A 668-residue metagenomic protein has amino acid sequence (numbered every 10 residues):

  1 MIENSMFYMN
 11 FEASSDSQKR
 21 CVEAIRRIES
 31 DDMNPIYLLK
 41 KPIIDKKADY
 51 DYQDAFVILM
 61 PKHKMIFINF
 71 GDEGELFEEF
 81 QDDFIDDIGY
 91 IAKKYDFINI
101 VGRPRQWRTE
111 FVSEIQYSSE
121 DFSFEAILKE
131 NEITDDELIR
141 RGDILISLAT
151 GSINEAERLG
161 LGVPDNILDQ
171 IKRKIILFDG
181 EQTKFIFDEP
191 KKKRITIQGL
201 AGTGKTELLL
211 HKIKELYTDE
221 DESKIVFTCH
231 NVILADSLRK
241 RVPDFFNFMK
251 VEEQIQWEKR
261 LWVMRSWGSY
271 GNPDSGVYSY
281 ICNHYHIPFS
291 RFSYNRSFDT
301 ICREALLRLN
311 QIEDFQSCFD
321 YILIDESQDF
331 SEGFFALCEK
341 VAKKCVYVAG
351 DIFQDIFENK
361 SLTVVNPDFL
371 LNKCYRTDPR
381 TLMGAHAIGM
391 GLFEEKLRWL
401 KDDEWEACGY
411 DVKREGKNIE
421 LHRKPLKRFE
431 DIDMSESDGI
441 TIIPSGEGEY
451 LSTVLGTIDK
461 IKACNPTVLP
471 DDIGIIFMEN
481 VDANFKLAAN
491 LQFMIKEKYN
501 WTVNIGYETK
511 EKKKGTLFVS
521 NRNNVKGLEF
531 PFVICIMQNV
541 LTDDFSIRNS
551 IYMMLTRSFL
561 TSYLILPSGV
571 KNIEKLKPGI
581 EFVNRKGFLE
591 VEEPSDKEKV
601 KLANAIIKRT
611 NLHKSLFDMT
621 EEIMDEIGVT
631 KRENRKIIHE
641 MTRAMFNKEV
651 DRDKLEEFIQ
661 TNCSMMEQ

Functional and structural regions predicted by a protein language model:
M1-Q668: The feature marks helicase ATPase cores and/or their adjacent C-terminal helical subdomains in SF1/SF2/AAA+ helicases
